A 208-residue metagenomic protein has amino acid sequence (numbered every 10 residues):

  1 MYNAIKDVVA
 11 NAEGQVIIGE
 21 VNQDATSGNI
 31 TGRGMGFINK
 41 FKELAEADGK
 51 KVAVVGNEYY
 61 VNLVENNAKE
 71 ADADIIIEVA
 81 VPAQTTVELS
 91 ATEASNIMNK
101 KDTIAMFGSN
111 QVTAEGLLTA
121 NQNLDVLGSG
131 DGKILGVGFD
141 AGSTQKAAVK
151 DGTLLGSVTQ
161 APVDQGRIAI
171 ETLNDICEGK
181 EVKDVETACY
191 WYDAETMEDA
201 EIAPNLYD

Functional and structural regions predicted by a protein language model:
M1-V16, N29-G36, V87-A91, D140-Q145 (+1 more regions): Hydrophobic alpha-helical segments within soluble ligand-binding/sensing domains
Y2-A10, I38-E46, S95-D102, L118-V126 (+3 more regions): Sec-exported extracytoplasmic/periplasmic mature domains
G14-I17, A47, A73-I77, K100-I104 (+2 more regions): Loop/turn elements at helix/coil->beta-strand transitions in domains of secreted/extracellular proteins
G14-I17, V21, A25, N29 (+3 more regions): Hinge/cleft segment of the Venus flytrap/periplasmic-binding protein
N22-S27, I77-A83, D102-A105, L155-G156: Second-shell loop/turn segments in exported
G28-I75, E93, G116, A120: Short, solvent-exposed amphipathic alpha-helices that sit in or adjacent to ligand/effector-binding or catalytic
F37, V79-A147: Hydrophobic alpha-helical
G108, G156, Q160-D164: Short, conserved micro-motifs enriched in small and acidic residues
